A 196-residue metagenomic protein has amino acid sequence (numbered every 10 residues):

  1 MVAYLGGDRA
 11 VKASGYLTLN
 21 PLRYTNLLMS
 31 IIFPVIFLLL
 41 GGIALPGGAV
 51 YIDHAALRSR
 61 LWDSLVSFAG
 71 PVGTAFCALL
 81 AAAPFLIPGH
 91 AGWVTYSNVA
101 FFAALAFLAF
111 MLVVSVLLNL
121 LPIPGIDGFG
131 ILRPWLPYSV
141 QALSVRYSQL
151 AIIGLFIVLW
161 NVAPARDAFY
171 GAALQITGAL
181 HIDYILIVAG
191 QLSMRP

Functional and structural regions predicted by a protein language model:
M1-P196: Hydrophobic transmembrane alpha-helices and their immediate loop junctions in multi-pass integral membrane proteins
